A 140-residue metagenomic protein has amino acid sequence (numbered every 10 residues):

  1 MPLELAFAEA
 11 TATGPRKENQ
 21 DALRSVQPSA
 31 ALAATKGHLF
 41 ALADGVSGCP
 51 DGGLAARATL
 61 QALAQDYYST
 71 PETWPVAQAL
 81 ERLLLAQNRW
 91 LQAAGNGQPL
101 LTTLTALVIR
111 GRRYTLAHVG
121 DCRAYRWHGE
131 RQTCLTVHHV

Functional and structural regions predicted by a protein language model:
M1-V140: PP2C/PPM-type serine/threonine phosphatase catalytic domain
